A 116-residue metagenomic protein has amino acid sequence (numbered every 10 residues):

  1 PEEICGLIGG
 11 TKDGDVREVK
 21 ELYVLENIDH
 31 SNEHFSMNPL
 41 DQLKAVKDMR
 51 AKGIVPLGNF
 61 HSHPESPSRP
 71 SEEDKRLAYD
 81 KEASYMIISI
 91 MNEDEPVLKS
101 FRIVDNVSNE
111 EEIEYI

Functional and structural regions predicted by a protein language model:
P1-P56, E65-I116: Conserved beta-strand-loop surface patch within small alpha/beta domains used for substrate/adaptor or ligand engagement
N59: Conserved, mostly hydrophobic/aromatic
S62: Short, well-ordered beta-to-alpha junction loops that form the rim of enzyme active sites and present histidine/acidic
